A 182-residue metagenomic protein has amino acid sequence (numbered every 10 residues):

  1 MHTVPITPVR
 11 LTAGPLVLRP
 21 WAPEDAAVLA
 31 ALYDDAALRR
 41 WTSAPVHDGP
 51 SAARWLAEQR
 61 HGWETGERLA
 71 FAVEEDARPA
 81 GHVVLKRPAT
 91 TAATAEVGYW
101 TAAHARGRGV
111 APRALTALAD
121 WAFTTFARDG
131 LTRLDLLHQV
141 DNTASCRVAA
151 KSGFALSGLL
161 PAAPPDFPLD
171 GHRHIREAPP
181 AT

Functional and structural regions predicted by a protein language model:
M1-A36, A70-T182: Acyl-donor (CoA/ACP) binding surface of acyl/acetyltransferases
V4-P5, E58-R60: Short, P/G- and charge-enriched loop/turn segments at secondary-structure junctions
A37-E58: Conserved GNAT-fold acetyl-CoA-binding loop/helix
A52-R54, G62-T65, H104, L169-D170: Short, intrinsically disordered/low-complexity patches at protein termini and at juxtamembrane boundaries
Q59-A72: A short helix-loop-beta-strand connector motif used in the catalytic cores of GNAT acetyltransferases and, in some
